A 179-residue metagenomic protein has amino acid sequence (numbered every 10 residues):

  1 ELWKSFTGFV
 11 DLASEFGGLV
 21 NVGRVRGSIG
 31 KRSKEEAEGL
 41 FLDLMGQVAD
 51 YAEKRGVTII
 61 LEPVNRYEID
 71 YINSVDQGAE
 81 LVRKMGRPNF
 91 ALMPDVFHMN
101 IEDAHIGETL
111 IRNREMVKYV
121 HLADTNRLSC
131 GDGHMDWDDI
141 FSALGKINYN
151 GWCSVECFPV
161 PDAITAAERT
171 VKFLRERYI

Functional and structural regions predicted by a protein language model:
E1-L92, I101-D103: Active-site acidic/histidine proton-transfer and metal-coordination neighborhood in alpha/beta enzyme cores
I72-P94, H98-I179: Histidine-acidic metal/acid-base catalytic patches
